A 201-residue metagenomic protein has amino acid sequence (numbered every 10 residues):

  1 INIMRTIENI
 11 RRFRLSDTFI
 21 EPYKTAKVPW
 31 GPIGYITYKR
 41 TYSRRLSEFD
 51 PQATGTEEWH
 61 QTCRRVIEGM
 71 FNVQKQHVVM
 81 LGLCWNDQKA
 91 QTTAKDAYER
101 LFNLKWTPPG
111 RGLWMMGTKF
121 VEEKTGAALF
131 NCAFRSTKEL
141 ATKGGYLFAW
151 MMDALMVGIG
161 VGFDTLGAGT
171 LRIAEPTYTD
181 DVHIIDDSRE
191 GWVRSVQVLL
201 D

Functional and structural regions predicted by a protein language model:
N2-D201: Extended catalytic cores of very large enzyme megasubunits
